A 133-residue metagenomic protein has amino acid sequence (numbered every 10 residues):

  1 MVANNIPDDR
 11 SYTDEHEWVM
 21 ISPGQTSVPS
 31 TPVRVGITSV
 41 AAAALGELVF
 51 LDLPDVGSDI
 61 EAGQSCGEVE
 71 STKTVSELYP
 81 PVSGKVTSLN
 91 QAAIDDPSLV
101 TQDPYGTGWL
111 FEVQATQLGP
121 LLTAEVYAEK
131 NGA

Functional and structural regions predicted by a protein language model:
M1-S65, S98, D103-A133: Acidic, low-complexity mobile loops and tails
V19-S22, T72, L89: Residue-level recognition of beta-strand microenvironments
P32, E68, L89: Short glycine-/small-residue motifs
A42-A43, K85-V86, A92-A93: Short, charged/polar surface micro-motifs in flexible loops or helix N-caps
G46-L48, T72-V75: A short beta-loop-beta micro-motif enriched in histidine and acidic residues
C66-G67, T72-T74, A92-A93, Q117: Short, charged beta-turn/beta-strand-edge "cap" motif at the junction between a beta-strand and an adjacent loop
P80-S83, A115: ATP/adenylate-binding site constellation spanning eukaryotic-like Ser/Thr protein kinases, ABC-transporter
